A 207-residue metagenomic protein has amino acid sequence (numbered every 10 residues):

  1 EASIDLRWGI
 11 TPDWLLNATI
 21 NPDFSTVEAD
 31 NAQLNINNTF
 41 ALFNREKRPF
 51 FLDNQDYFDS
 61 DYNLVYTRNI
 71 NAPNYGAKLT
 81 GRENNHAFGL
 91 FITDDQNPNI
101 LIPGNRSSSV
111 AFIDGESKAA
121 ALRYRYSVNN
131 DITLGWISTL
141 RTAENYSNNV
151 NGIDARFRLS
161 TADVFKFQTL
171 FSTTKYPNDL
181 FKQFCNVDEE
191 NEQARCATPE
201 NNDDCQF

Functional and structural regions predicted by a protein language model:
E1-A2, N44, N71-Y75, R82 (+2 more regions): Residues that define the transmembrane beta-barrel architecture of outer-membrane proteins
W8, T80-E83, R125-V128, F157-L159: Residue-level signature of outer-membrane beta-barrel architecture
W14-L16, N85-L90, N130-G135, T161-F167: Repeated loop/turn-to-beta-strand initiation elements of outer-membrane beta-barrel proteins
I20-T26, E83-N85, I92-Q96, S138-E144 (+1 more regions): Transmembrane beta-strands of outer-membrane beta-barrel pores
T26-A41, K166-F207: Outer-membrane beta-barrel translocator/channel fold
D30-Q33, I100-S107, N145-G152, P177-F184: Outer-membrane beta-barrel translocator domains and adjoining extracellular loop/strand segments of Gram-negative
N38-F40, T67-N71, A111-E116, A143-N149 (+3 more regions): Replace "Gram-negative outer membrane beta-barrel proteins" with "bacterial and organellar outer membrane beta-barrel
N63-L64, I102-V110, T139-R141, E200-N202: Extracellular loop and loop/strand-boundary signature of outer-membrane beta-barrel proteins
